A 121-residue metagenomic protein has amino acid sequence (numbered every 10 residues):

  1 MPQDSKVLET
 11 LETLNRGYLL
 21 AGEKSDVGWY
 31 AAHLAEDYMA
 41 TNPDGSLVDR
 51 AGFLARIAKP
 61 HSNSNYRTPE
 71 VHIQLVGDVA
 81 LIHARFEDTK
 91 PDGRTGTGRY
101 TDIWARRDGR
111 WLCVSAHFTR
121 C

Functional and structural regions predicted by a protein language model:
P2-A32, D37-C121: A beta-strand edge to alpha-helix "cap/lid" segment located at domain peripheries
